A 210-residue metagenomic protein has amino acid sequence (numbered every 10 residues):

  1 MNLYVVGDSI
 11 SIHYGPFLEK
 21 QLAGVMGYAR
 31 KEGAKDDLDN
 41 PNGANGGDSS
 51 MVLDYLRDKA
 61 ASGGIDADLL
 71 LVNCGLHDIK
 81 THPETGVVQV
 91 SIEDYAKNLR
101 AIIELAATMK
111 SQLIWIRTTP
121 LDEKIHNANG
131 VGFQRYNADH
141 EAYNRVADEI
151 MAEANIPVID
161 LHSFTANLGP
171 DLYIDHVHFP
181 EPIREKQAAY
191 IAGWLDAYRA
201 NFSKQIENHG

Functional and structural regions predicted by a protein language model:
M1-A101: Conserved SGNH/GDSL esterase-like catalytic core that processes O-acyl groups on lipids and polysaccharides
L22-G24, M109, A154: Short, structured coil segments at secondary-structure junctions
G27-A29, Q112, N155-P157: Conserved beta-strand segments of alpha/beta enzyme cores
A61-G64, A107, A152: Residue-level signal for alpha-helix termini/capping positions
N73-K80, I103-H140: Active-site segments of SGNH/GDSL-like serine hydrolases that catalyze O-acetyl group transfer/hydrolysis on lipids
D94-K97, A101-T108, A142-E149: Alpha-helical scaffolding segments of alpha/beta enzyme cores, especially the outer helices of TIM-barrel or partial
T119-G210: Catalytic His-Asp segment of secreted/periplasmic serine-dependent ester chemistry enzymes
